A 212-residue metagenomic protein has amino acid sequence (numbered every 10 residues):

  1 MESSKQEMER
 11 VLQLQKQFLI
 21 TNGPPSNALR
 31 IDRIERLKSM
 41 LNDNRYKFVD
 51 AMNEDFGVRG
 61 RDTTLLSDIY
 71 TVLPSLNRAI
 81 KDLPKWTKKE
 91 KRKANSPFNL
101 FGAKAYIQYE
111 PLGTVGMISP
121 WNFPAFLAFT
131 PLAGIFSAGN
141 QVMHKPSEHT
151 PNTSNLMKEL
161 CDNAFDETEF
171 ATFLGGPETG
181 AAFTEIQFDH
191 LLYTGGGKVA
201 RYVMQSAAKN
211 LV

Functional and structural regions predicted by a protein language model:
M1-K104: N-terminal Rossmann-like NAD(P)+-binding subdomain of aldehyde/semialdehyde dehydrogenases
K16-I20, E35, G57-R61, P120 (+4 more regions): A broad detector of the eukaryotic-type serine/threonine protein kinase catalytic domain
R30, L76, G139, F170 (+1 more regions): Residue-level signal for inorganic ion chemistry
R36-K38, E148-H149, D189: Short histidine/acidic/glycine/proline-rich micro-motifs that form metal- and phosphate-coordinating active-site loops
D43, K47, T71, F123 (+3 more regions): Short alpha-helical
M52, S154-M157, C161, F183 (+1 more regions): Hydrophobic packing residues within well-ordered alpha-helices of enzyme cores
N95-A164, Y193, N210-V212: Conserved small-residue-rich beta-alpha loop and adjacent elements that most often cradle the phosphate/pyrophosphate
T114, A164-V212: Conserved NAD(P)+-binding/catalytic subdomain of aldehyde/semialdehyde dehydrogenases
